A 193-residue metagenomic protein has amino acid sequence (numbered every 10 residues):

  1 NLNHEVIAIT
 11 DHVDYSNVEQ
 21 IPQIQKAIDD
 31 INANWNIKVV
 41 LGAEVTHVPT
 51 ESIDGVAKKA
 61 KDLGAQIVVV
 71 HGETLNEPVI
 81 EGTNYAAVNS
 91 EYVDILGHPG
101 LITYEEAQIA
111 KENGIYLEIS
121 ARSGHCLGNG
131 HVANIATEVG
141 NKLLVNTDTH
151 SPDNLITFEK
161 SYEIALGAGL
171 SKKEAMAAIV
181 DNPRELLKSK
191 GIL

Functional and structural regions predicted by a protein language model:
N1-N3, K61, V88-N89, L166: Non-catalytic positions within long, well-ordered alpha-helices that form the structural scaffold/packing of enzyme
E5-V6, Q66, Y116, K142 (+1 more regions): Residue-level detector of anion-binding/catalytic polar loops
A8-Q20: Glycine-rich, proline-tolerant flexible connector loops at the mouths of alpha/beta enzymes
H12, N141-L155: Short acidic/histidine-rich active-site segments
N17-I119, K188-L193: Extended substrate/RNA-proximal surfaces in nucleic-acid metabolism proteins
V18-P22, V79-N84, E106-N113, L127-E138 (+1 more regions): Histidine/acidic-residue-rich catalytic or RNA/ligand-binding cores of hydrolases and nuclease-related proteins
D30-I37, V139-N141, A168-K173: Short helix-capping segments at alpha-helix termini
E163-L193: Mid-to-C-terminal alpha-helical segments outside catalytic/metal-binding sites
